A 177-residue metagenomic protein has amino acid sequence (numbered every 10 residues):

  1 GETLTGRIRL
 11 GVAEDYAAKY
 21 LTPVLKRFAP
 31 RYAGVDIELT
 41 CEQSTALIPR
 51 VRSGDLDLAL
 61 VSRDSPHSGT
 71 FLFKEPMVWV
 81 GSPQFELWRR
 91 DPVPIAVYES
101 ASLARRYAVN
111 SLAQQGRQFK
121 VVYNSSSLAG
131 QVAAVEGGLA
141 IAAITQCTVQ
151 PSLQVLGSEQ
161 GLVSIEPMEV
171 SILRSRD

Functional and structural regions predicted by a protein language model:
G1-E2: Alpha-helical linker/hinge and terminal dimerization helices associated with HTH transcriptional regulators
T5-P66: Central regulatory/effector-binding core of bacterial HTH transcription factors
R9-G11, A59, P94-A96, S171-L173: Short, well-ordered beta-strand segments
Y20, Q160-D177: A late-sequence structural motif
D36-E42, Q118-S127: Short beta-strand-to-loop elements that line the ligand-binding cleft of bilobed periplasmic-binding protein-like
R63-G69, A129-V163: A ligand-binding cleft/hinge motif common to bilobed small-molecule-binding domains
H67-S100: Flexible hinge/capping segments at coil-to-helix
P94-Q115: Secondary-structure junction motif
